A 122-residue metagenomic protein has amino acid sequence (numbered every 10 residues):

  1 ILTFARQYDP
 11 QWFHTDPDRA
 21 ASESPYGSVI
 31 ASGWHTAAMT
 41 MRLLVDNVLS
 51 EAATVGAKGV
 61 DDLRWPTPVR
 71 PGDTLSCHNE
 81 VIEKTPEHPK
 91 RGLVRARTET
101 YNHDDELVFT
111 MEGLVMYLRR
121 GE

Functional and structural regions predicted by a protein language model:
I1-A31, R119: Catalytic strand-loop segment that frames the active site of acyl-thioester-processing enzymes
R6-P10, V45-L49, H103: Short, intrinsically disordered, mixed-charge
Y8-P10, W34, M39, W65 (+2 more regions): Bulky hydrophobic/aromatic packing residues
S22-A31, H35-E80: Hydrophobic beta-strand-centered segment that forms part of the acyl-chain substrate-binding groove
W65, V69-E122: HotDog/MaoC-like acyl-thioester-processing domains
